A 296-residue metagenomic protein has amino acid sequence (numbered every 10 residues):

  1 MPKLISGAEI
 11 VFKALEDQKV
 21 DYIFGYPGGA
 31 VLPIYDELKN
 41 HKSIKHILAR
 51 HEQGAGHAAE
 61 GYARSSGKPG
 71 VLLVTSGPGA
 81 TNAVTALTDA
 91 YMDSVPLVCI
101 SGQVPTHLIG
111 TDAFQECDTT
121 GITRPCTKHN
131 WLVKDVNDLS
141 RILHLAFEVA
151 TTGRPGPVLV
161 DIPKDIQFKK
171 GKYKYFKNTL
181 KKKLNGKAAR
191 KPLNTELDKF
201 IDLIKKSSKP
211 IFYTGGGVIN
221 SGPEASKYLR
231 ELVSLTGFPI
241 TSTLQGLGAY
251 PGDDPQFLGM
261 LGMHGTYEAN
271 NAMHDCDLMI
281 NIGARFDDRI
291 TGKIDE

Functional and structural regions predicted by a protein language model:
M1-E296: N-terminal alpha/beta PP-like core and its mobile active-site loop of ThDP/TPP-dependent enzymes
